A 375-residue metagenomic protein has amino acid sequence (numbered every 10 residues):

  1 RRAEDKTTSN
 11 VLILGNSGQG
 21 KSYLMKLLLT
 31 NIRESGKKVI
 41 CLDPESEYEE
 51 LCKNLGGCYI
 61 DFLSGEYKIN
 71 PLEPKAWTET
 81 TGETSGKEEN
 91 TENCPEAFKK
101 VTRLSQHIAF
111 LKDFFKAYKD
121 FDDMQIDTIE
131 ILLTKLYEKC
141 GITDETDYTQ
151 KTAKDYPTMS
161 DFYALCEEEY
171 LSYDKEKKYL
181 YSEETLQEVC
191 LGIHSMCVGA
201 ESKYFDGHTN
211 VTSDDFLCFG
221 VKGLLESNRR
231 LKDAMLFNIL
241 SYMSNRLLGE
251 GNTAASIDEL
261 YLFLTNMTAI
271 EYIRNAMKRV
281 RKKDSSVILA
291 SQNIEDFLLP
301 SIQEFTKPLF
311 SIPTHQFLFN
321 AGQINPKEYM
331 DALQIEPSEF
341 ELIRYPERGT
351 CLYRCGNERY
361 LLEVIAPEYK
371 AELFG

Functional and structural regions predicted by a protein language model:
R1-S64: Glycine-rich phosphate-binding loop of nucleotide-binding enzymes
R2-E4, S46-F62, L72-S285, L289 (+3 more regions): P-loop NTPase motor domains
T8, N16-Y23, G36-V39, F98-R103 (+3 more regions): Alpha-helix capping and helix-loop boundary segments enriched in small/acidic/polar residues
N16-S17, E176, F297-G375: C-terminal regions of RecA-like/P-loop NTPase motor modules
E45, A290-I294, N320-Q323: A short beta-strand-to-loop transition that corresponds to the Sensor-1 phosphate-sensing loop of AAA+ P-loop ATPases
E47-Y48, Y67, E295-D296: Positions that flank functional sites
Y67-E73, K327-E328: Short, charged, surface-exposed secondary-structure boundary motifs
